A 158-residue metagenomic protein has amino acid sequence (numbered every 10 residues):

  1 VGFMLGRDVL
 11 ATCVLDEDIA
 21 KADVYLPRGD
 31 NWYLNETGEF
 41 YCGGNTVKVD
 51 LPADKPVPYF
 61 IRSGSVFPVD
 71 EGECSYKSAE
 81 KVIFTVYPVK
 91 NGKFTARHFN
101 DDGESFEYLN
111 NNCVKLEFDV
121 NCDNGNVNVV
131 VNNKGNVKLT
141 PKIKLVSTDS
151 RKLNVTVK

Functional and structural regions predicted by a protein language model:
V1-T148: Catalytic core of carbohydrate-active enzymes
S150-K158: A short amphipathic beta-strand at an alpha->beta junction
